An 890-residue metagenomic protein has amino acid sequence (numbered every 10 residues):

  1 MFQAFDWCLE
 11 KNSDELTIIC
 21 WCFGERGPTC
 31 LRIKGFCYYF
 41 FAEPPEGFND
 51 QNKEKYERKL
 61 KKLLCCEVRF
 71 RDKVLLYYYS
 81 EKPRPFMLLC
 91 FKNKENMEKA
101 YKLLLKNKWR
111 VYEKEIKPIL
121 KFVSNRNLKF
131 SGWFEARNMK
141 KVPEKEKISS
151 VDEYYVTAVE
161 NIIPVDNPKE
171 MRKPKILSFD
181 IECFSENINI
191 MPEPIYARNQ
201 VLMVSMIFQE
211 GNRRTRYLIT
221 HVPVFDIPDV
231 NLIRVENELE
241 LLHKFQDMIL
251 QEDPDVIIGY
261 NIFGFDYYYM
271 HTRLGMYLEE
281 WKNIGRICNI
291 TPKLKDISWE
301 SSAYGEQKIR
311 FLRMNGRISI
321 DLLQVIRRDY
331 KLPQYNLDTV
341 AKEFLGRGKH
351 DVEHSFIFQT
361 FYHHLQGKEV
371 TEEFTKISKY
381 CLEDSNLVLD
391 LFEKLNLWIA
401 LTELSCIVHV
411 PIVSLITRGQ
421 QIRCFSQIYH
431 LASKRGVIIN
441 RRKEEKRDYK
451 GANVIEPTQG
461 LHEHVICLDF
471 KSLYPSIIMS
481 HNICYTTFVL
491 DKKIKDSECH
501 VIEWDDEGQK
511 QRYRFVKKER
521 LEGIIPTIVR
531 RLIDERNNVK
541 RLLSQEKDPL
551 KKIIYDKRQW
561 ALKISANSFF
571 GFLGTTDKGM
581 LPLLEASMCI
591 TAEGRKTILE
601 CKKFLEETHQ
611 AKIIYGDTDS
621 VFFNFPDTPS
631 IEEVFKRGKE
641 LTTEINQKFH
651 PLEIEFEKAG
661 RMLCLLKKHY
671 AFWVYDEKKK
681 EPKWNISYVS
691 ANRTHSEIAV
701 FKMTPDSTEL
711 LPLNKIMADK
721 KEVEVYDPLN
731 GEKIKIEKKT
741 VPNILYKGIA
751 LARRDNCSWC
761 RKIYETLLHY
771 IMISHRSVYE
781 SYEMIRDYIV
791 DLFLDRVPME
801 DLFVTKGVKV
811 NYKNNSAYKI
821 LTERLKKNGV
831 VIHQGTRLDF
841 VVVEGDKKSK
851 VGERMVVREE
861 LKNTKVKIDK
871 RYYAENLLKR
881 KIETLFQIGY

Functional and structural regions predicted by a protein language model:
M1-V256, E279, V370, L382-E383 (+7 more regions): DnaQ-like (DEDDh/DEDDy) 3′-5′ exonuclease domain used for proofreading and 3′-end trimming on nucleic acids
E135-V142, T360-N482, K551-K596, E600-K603 (+3 more regions): Common nucleic-acid-contacting/processivity interface regions adjacent to the catalytic cores of nucleic-acid enzymes
A136, I309, L322, I439-T576 (+1 more regions): Catalytic nucleotidyl-transfer cores of nucleotide-processing enzymes
R214-I219, D226-L232, E236, I257 (+2 more regions): Active-site-proximal helix-loop-helix substrate-binding element of RNase H-like nuclease domains
D226-L232, Q251-D255, L323, K368-I377 (+8 more regions): Glycine- and acidic
K612-D617, F656: Short beta-strand
V621-K639: Catalytic palm subdomain of template-directed nucleic-acid polymerases, centered on the conserved carboxylate motif
K639-Y890: C-terminal, non-catalytic extensions of nucleic-acid polymerases
